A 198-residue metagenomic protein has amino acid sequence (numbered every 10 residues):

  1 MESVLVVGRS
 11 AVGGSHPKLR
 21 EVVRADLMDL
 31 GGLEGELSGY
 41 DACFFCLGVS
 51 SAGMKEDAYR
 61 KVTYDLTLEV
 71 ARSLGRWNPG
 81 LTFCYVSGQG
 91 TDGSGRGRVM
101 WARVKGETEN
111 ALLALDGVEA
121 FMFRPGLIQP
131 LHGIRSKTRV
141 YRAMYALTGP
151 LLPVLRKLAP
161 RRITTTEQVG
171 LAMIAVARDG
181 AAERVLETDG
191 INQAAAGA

Functional and structural regions predicted by a protein language model:
M1-E2, V118: Short acidic amphipathic segments
E2, D41, L81: Conserved acidic residues
V6-G13: Short, polar loop motifs at secondary-structure junctions
G8, S87, R124: Short beta-strand/turn micro-motifs composed of small residues that flank or help shape donor/cofactor-binding pockets
A11, D26, G126-Q129: Glycine-rich beta-alpha junction loops
G13, R20-E69, S73-R76, D92: NAD(P)H-binding glycine-rich loop region in Rossmannoid oxidoreductase-like domains and their noncatalytic homologs
P17, G93-A196: Oxidoreductase cofactor-interface core, primarily capturing Rossmann-like NAD(P)-dependent enzymes
V49, D57, D65-A102, G106-E107 (+2 more regions): Conserved Rossmann-fold NAD(P)-dependent oxidoreductase catalytic core, especially the SDR/UDP-sugar
